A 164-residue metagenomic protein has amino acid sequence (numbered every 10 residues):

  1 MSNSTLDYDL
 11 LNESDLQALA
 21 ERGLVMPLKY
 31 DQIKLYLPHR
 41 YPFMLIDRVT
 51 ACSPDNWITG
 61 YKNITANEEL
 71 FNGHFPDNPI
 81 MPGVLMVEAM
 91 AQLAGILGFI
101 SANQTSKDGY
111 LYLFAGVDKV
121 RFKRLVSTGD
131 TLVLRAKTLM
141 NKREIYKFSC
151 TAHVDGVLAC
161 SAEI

Functional and structural regions predicted by a protein language model:
S2-L10, A18-P27, A94-V133, A159: Hydrophobic beta-strand-centered segment that forms part of the acyl-chain substrate-binding groove
S2-T50, I58: Flexible, low-complexity linker/boundary loops enriched in proline and small hydrophobic residues that flank enzymatic
P27, H39, Y61-N63, Y112 (+2 more regions): Small/polar/charged residue-enriched interaction surfaces, especially the RNA/DNA-contacting tracks of RNP/CRISPR
R40-M81, M86: Catalytic strand-loop segment that frames the active site of acyl-thioester-processing enzymes
V49, G116-D155: Hydrophobic beta-sheet segments that form the core/acyl-binding groove of ACP/CoA-dependent acyl-chain-processing
V49, M81-S106: Active-site helix/loop of acyl-thioester processing domains in fatty-acid/polyketide metabolism, spanning hotdog-fold
E163-I164: A short beta-strand/turn structural motif
